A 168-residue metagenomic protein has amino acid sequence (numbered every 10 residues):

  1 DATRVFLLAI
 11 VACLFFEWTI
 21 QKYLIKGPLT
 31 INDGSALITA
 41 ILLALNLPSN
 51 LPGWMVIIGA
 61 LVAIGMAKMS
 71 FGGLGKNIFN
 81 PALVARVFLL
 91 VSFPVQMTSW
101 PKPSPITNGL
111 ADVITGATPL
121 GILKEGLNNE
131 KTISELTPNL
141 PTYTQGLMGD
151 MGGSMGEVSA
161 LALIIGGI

Functional and structural regions predicted by a protein language model:
D1-I10, L14-Q21: N-terminal signal-anchor module of multipass membrane proteins
A2-F6, A36-A40, V56, Q145 (+1 more regions): Residue-level signature of transmembrane alpha-helical entry/exit and packing/kink sites in multi-pass membrane
A2-F6, L24-I31, K76-I78: Interfacial helix-loop-helix linkers and transmembrane-helix boundary segments in multi-pass membrane proteins
L8, I58, G156-I168: Hydrophobic alpha-helical transmembrane segments
F15-G27, I64-G75, I165-I168: C-terminal ends of transmembrane helices
Q21-N32, S49-L51, M148-G156: Short, amphipathic, aromatic/basic-enriched membrane-interface segments that mark the entry/exit of transmembrane
I31, S35-A36, I41-A111: Membrane-interface helix-loop-helix junctions at boundaries between adjacent transmembrane segments
G75, P81-I164: Long hydrophobic alpha-helical segments that form multi-pass transmembrane helix bundles in integral membrane proteins
